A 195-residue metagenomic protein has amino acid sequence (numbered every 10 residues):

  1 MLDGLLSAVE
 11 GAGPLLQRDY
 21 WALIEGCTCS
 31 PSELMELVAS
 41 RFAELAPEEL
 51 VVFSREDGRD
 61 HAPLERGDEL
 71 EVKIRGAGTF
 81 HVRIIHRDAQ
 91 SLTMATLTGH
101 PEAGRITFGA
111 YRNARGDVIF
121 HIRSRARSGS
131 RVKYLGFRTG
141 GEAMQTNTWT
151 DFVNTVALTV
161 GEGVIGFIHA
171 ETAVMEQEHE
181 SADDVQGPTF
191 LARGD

Functional and structural regions predicted by a protein language model:
M1-K73, S181-D195: Hydrophobic ligand-binding cavity/cleft-lining segments
L5-E10, H81-V82, A89, F120 (+1 more regions): Short, flexible segments with low predicted structural confidence
L15-W21, T79, S91, D117-I119: Intrinsic-disorder/low-complexity, polar/charged segments enriched in Ser/Thr/Lys/Arg/Asp/Glu/Gln
L37, R41, L45, H100 (+2 more regions): Conserved short hydrophobic interaction patches
F53, G78-F80, R125: Short hydrophobic/aromatic-rich motifs at helix boundaries and adjacent loops
K73-R115, F190: Hydrophobic-ligand binding "helix-grip"
G99-A143: Beta-strand/loop substructures that line and gate deep hydrophobic ligand-binding cavities in soluble
R131-H179: A conserved amphipathic terminal alpha-helix motif
